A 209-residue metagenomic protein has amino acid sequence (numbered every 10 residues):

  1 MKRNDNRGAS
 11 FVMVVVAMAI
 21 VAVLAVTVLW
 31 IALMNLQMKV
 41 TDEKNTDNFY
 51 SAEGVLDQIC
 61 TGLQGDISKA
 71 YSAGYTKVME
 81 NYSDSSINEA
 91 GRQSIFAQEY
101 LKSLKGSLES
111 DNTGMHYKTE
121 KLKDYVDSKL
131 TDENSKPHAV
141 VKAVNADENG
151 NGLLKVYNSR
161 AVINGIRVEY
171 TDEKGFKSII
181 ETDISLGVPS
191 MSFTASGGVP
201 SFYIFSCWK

Functional and structural regions predicted by a protein language model:
K2-N6, S10-S51: Aliphatic-rich helix starts adjacent to a transmembrane/signal segment
A9-S10, C60-K209: Conserved functional hotspots that engage anionic ligands or polymers and/or phospholipid headgroups
V28, T41, G54, D66 (+1 more regions): Alpha-helix boundary/capping detector
K44-G65: Short, well-ordered alpha-helical segments
